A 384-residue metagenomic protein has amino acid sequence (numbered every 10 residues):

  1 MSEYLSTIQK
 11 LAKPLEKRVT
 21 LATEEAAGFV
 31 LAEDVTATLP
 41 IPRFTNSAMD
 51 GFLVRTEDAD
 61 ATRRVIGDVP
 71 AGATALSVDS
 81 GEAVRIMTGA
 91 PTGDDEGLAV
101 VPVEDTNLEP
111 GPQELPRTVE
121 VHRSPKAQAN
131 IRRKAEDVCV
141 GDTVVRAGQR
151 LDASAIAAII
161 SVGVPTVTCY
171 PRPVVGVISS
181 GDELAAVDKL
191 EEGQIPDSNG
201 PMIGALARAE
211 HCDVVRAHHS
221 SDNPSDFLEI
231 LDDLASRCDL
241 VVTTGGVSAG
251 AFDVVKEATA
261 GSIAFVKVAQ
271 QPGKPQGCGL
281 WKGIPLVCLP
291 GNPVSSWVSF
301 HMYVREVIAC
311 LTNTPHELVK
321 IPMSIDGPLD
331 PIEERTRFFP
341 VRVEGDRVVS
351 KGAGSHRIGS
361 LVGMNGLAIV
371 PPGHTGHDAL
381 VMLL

Functional and structural regions predicted by a protein language model:
M1, P165-L289, P293-S299, C310: Helix-rich terminal scaffold detector
M1-R63, R133, T314-F338: Short, low-complexity N-terminal leaders and the immediately following helix N-cap/first helix
L5, V19, T23-E24, E33 (+3 more regions): Flexible glycine/proline-rich
S6-K17, A32, T36, G111 (+14 more regions): Generic secondary-structure signature for well-ordered alpha-helical cores
A26-P40, A73-R85, C139, G279 (+1 more regions): Short, hydrophobic/aliphatic alpha-helical segments
F44-T45, A75-L76, V167-T168, D330 (+1 more regions): Replace "in large, NTP-powered and nucleic-acid-processing enzymes" with "in large, NTP-powered factors and other
L53-H218: Short, glycine/charged-enriched hinge/interface segments at domain edges or termini
